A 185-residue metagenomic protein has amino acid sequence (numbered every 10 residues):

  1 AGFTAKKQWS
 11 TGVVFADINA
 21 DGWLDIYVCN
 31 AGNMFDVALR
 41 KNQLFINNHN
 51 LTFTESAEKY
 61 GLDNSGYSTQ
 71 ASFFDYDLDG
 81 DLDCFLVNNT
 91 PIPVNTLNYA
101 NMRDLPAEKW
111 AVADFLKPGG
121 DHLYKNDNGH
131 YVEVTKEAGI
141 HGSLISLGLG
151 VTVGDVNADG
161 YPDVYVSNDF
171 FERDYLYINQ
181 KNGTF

Functional and structural regions predicted by a protein language model:
A1-F185: Acidic, glycine/proline-rich Ca2+-coordinating loop motifs
